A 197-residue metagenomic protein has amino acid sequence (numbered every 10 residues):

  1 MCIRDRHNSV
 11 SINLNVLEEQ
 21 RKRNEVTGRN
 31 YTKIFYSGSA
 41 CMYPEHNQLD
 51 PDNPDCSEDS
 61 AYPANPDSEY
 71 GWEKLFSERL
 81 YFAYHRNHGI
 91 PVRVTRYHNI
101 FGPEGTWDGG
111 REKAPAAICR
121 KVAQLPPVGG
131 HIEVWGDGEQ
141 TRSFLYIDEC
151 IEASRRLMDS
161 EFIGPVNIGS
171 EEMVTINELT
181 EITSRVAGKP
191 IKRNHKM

Functional and structural regions predicted by a protein language model:
M1-D5: Conserved small/polar residues in nucleotide/adenosyl-binding loops
R6-V10, C56, Y62, P66-E78 (+3 more regions): Short-chain dehydrogenase/reductase
H7, S11-S68: Conserved Rossmann-fold NAD(P)-dependent oxidoreductase catalytic core, especially the SDR/UDP-sugar
V10, L14-E18, R79, A116 (+2 more regions): Conserved active-site region of classical short-chain dehydrogenase/reductase
L17-E19, R23, N65-H98, A117-V128: Active-site Tyr-X1-5-Lys
K33-G38, R93-N99, E133-G136, S143 (+1 more regions): Structural signature of the Rossmann-like NAD(P)-dependent dehydrogenase/reductase core
M42-P44, S68-E69, R93-P115, Q140-T141: Flexible, glycine-rich beta-alpha linker
Q124-M197: C-terminal substrate-binding subdomain of Rossmann-fold SDR/epimerase-dehydratase oxidoreductases
